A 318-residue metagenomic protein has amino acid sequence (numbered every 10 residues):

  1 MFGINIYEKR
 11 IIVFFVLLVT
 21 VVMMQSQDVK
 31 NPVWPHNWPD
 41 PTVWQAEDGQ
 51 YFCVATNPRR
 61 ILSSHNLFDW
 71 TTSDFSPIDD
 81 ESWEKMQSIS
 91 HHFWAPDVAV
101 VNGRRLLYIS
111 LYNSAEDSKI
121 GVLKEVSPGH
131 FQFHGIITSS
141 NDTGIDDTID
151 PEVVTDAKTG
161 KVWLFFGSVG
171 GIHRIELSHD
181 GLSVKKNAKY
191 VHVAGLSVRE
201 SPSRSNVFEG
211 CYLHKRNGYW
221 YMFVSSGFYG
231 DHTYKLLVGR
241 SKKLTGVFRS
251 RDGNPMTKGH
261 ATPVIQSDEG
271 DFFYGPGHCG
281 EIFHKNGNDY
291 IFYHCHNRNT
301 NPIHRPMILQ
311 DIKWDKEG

Functional and structural regions predicted by a protein language model:
M1-G3, M23-M24: Disordered, low-complexity tails and leader-like regions
F2-I12: Bacterial N-terminal signal peptides that target proteins for export
G3, F15-V16, Q132: Compositionally biased, low-structure terminal segments
G3-I4, V19, W44, N299: A general, composition-driven signal for non-globular sequence regions
I12-V13, L18, V33, T56: Residues at the start of alpha-helices and the adjacent loop-to-helix junctions
L17-Q25: Hydrophobic h-region of N-terminal signal peptides that target proteins for export in Gram-negative bacteria
Q25-G318: Carbohydrate-active catalytic/glycan-binding domains of CAZyme proteins, especially the secreted or lumenal ectodomains
